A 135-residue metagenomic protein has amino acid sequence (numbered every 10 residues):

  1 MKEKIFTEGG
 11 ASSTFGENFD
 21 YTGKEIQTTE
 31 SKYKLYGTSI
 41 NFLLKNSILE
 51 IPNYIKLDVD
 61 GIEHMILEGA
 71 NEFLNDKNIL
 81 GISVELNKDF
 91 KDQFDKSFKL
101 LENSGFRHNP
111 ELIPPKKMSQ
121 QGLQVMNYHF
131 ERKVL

Functional and structural regions predicted by a protein language model:
M1-L135: Phosphate/nucleotide-binding beta-alpha loop and adjacent structural elements of enzyme active sites
